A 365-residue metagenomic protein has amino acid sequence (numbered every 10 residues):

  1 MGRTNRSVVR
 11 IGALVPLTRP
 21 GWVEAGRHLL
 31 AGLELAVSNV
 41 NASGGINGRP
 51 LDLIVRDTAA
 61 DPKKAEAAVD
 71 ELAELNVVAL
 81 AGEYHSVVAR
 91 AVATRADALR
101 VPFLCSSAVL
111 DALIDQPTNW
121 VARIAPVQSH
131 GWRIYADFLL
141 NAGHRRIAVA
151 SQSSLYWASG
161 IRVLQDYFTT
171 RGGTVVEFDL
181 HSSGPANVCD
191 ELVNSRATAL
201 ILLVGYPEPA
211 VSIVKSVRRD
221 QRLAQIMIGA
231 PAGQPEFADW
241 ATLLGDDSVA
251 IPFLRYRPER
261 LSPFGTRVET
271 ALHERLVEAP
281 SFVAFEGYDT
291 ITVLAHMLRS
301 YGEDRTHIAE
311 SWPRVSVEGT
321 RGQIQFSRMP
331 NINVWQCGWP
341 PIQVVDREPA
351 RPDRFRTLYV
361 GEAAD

Functional and structural regions predicted by a protein language model:
M1-D365: Extracytosolic ligand-binding ectodomains
